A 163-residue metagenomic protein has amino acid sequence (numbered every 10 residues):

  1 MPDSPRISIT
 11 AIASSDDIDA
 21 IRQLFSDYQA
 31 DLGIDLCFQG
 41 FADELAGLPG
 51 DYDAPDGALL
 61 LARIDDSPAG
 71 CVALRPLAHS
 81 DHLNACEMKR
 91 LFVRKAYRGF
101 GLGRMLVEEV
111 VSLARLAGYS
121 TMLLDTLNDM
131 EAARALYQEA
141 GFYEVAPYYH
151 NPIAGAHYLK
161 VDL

Functional and structural regions predicted by a protein language model:
P2, R6-I7, S120-A140, E144-L163: C-terminal "cap" of GNAT-fold acetyltransferases
I7, A11-K95, V107-E109, L113 (+2 more regions): Acetyl-CoA-dependent GNAT
D16, A117, D125: Residue-level signal for short amphipathic helical patches enriched in basic/charged and nearby hydrophobic residues
D66, G101, G118: Conserved G/P- and acidic residue-centered "switch" motifs that form tight phosphate/ATP-binding loops in soluble
R94-A96, F100, N128-D129: Active-site acidic-Proline motif in GNAT/NAT acetyltransferases
R98-G99, R115, T121-M122: A generic structural signal for short
F100, R104, E108: Residues forming the Rossmann-fold NAD(P)(H) cofactor-binding site
